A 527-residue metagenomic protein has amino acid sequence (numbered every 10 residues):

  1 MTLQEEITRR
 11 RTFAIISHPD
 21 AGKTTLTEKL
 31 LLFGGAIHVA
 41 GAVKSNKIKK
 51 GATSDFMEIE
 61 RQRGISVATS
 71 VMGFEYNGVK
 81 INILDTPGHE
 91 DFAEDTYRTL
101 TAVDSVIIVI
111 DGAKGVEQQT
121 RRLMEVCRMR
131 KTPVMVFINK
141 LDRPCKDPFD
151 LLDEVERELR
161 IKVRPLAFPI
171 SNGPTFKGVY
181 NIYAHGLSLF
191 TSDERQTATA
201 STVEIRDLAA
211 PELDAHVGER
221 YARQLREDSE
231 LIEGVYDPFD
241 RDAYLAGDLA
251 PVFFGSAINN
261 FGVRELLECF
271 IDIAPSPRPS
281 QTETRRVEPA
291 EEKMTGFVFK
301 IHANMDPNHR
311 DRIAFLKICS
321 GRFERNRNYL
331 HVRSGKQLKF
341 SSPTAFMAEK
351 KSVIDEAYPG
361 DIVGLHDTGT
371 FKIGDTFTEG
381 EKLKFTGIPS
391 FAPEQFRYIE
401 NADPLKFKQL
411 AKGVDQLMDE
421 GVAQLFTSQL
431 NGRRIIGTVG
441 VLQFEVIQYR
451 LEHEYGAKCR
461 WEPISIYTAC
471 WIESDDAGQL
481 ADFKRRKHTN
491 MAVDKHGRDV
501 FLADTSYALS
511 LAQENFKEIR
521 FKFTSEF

Functional and structural regions predicted by a protein language model:
M1-F527: Structural and coupling elements of P-loop NTPases
